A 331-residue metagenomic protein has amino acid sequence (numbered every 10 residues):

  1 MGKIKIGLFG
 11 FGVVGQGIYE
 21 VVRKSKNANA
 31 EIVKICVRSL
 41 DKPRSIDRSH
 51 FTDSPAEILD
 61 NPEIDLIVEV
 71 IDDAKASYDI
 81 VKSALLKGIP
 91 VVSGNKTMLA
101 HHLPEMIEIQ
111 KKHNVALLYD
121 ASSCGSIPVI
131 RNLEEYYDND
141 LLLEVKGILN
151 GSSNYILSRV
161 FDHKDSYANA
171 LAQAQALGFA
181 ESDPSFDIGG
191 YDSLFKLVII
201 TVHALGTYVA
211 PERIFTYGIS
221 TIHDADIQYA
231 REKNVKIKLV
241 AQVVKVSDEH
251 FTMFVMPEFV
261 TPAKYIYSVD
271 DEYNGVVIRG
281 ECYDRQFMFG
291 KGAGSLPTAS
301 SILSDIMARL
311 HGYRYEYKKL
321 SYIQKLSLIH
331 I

Functional and structural regions predicted by a protein language model:
K5-E20: Glycine-rich adenosine-cofactor-binding loop
S25-S45: NAD(P)-binding Rossmann-fold cofactor-contacting core
P55-L66, V70-G94: Rossmann-fold NAD(P) dinucleotide-binding segment
Y78-V81, K96-D120, I130-L133: Rossmann-fold NAD(P)-binding glycine/threonine-rich loop
K111-N114, L118-D192, I199: Rossmann-like NAD(P)H-binding beta-loop-alpha module
L171-S268, Y273-G275: Substrate-binding/catalytic subdomain of NAD(P)-dependent oxidoreductase enzymes
Y283-K318, I323: C-terminal catalytic subdomain
I329-I331: Conserved small/polar residues in nucleotide/adenosyl-binding loops
